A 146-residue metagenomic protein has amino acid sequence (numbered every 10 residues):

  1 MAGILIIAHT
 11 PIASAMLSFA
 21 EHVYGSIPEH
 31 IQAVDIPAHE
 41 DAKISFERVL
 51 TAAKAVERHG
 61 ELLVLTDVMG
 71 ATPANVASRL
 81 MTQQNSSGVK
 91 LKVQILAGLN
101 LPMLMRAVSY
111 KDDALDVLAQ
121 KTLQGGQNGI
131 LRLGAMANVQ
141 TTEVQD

Functional and structural regions predicted by a protein language model:
A2-D146: N-terminal loops that bind phosphate or other acidic moieties and the adjacent beta-alpha structural core
